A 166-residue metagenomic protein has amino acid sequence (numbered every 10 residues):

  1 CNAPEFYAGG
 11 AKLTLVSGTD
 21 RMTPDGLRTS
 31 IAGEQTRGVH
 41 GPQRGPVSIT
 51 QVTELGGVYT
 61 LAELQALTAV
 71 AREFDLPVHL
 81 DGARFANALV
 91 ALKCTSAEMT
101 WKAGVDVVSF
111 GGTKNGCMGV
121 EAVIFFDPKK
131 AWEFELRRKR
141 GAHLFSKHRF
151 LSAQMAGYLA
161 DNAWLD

Functional and structural regions predicted by a protein language model:
C1-D166: Conserved PLP-enzyme active-site core in the AAT-like
